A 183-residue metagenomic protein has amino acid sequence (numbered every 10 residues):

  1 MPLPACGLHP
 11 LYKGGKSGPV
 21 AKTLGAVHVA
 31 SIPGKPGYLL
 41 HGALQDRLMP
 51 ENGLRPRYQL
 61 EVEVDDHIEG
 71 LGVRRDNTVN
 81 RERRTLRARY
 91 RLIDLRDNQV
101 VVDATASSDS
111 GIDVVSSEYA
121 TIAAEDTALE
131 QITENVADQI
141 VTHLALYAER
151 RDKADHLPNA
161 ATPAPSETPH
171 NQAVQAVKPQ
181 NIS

Functional and structural regions predicted by a protein language model:
P2-L24, I182-S183: Bacterial Sec signal peptide processing site at the extreme N-terminus
L11, P50-E51, E69-L71, H143-R150: Short beta-strands and strand-coil junctions in structured, solvent-facing domains, enriched
V20-I32, S117-A120: Acidic/histidine-rich, surface-exposed loop or edge segments in extracytoplasmic proteins
A26-Q59: Post-signal-peptide N-terminal segment of Sec-exported extracytoplasmic proteins
E51-R57, E61-T105, G111-T127, Q131 (+2 more regions): Surface-exposed short loop/turn segments
A123-S183: C-terminal/domain-edge helix-coil "capping" segments
